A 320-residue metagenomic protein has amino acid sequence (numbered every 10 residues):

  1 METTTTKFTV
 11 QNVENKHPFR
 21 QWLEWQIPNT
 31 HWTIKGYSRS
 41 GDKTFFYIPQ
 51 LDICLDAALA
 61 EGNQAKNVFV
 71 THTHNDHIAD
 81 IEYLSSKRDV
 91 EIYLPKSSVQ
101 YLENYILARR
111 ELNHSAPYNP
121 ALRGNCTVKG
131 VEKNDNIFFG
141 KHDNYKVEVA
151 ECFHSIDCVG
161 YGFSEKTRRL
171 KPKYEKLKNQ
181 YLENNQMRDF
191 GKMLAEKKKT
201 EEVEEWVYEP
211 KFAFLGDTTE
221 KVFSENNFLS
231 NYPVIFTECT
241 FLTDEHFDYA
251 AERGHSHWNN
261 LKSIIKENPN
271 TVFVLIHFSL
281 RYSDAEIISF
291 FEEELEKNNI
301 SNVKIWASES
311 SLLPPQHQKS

Functional and structural regions predicted by a protein language model:
M1-N67, V159-F163, E204-L215: Conserved beta-strand hairpin/beta-sheet module of binuclear metal-dependent hydrolase folds, prominently
T4, T9-F19, N29-T30, S38-S40 (+10 more regions): Localized chelating/binding microdomains that coordinate divalent metal ions or stabilize phosphate-bearing
D52-C54, E91, A213, V234 (+1 more regions): Hydrophobic "anchor" residues on beta-strands that sit immediately upstream of conserved functional sites
C54-Y101: Active-site metal-binding motif and surrounding structural segment of the metallo-beta-lactamase
A58, T73, S97, C152 (+4 more regions): Active-site metal-binding loops of divalent metal-dependent hydrolases
S98-E132, R281: Active-site neighborhood of divalent metal-dependent phosphoester bond hydrolases
A121-K141, K221-S320: Binuclear metal-ion centers of metallo-dependent hydrolases, dominated by the metallo-beta-lactamase
H142-F214, T218-S230, V234-C239: Active-site-proximal loop/helix segment associated with metal-binding centers of metalloenzymes
